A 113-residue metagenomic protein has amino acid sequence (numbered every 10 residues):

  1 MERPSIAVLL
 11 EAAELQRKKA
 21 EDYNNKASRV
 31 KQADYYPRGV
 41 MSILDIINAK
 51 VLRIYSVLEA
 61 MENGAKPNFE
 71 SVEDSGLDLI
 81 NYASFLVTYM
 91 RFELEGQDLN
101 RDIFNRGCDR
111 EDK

Functional and structural regions predicted by a protein language model:
M1-K113: Intrinsically disordered, low-complexity regulatory regions that flank transcription factor DNA-binding cores
